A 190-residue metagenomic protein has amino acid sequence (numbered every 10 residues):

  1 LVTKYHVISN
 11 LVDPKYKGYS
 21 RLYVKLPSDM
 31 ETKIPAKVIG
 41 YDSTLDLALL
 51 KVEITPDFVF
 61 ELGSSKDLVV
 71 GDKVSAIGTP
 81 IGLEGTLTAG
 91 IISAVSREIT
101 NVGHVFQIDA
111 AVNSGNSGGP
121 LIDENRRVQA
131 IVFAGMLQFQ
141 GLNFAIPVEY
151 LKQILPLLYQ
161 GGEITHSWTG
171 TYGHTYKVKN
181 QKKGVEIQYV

Functional and structural regions predicted by a protein language model:
L1-T3, D46-V52, F106-I108: A generic structural motif
V2-T44, I54-T55, S65: Catalytic-histidine neighborhood of serine endopeptidases, predominantly the chymotrypsin-like S1/PA family
Y5-K17, D57-V59, I77-G90, S96-G118 (+1 more regions): Active-site loop architecture of trypsin-fold serine endopeptidases
R21-M30, G63-E84: Short glycine/Trp-rich loop-beta-loop segment that forms part of the substrate-binding cleft
A36-V38, I92, L121, I187: Conserved hydrophobic positions within beta-strands
Y41-L45, V95-N101, Y176-V178: Short, conserved beta-turn/loop elements at beta-strand boundaries and strand-helix junctions
E53-P56, A111, L157-V190: PDZ/PDZ-like groove recognition
V59-D67, S114-G115, Q188-V190: Short histidine-centered loop motifs in beta-beta connectors
